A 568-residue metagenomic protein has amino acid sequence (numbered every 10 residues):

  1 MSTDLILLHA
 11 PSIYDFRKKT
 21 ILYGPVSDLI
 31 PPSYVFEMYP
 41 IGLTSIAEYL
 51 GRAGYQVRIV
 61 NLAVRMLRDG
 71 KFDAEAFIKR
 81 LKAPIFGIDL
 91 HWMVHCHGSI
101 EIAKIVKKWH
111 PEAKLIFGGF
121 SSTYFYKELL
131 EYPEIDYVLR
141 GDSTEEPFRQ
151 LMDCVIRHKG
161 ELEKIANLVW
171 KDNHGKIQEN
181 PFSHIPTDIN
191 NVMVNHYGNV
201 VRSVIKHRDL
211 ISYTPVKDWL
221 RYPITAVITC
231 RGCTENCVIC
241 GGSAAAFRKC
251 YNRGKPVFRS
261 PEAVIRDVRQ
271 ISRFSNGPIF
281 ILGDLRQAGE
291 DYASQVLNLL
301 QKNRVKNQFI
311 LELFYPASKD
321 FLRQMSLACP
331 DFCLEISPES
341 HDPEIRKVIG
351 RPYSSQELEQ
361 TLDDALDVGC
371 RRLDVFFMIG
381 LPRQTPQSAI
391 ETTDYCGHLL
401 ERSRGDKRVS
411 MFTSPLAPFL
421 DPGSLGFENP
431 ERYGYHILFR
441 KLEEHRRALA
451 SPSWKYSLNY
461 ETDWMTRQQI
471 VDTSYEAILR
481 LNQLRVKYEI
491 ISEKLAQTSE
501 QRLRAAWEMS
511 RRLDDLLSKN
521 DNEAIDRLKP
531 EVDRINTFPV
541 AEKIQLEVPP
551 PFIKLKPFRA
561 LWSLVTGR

Functional and structural regions predicted by a protein language model:
S2, R17-T20, K171-T229: N-terminal [4Fe-4S]-dependent radical SAM core
S2-L7, R17, Q56, I78-L81 (+1 more regions): Radical SAM enzyme core and accessory elements
T3-P11, K82-A83, I102, F258-R259 (+1 more regions): A structural motif corresponding to the C-terminal lobe/cap of the Radical SAM core domain
T3-V35: Short glycine-rich His-centered loop
V35-S45: Conserved alpha-helical elements of sugar-nucleotide-dependent glycosyltransferases
G42, Y49-A53, R58-I189: Glycine-rich beta-alpha loop elements in corrinoid/cobalamin-binding modules across cobalamin-dependent enzymes
L43, A47, A74-I78, S99-A103 (+7 more regions): Generic structural signal for well-ordered alpha-helices, preferentially at hydrophobic/aromatic core positions
N199-G369: Radical SAM [4Fe-4S] cluster-binding motif and immediate context
